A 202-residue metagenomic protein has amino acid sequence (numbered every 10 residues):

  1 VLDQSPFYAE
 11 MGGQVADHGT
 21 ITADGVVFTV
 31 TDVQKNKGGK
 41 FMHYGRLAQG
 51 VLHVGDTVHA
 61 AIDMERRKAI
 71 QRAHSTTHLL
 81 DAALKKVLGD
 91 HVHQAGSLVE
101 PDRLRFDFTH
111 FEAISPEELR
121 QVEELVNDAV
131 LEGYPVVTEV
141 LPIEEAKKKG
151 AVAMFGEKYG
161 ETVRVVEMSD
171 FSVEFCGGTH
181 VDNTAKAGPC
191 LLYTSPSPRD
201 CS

Functional and structural regions predicted by a protein language model:
V1-A60: Conserved nucleotide-binding/hydrolysis modules and their immediate coupling elements across P-loop/ASCE NTPase motors
V1-S5, G55-A69, A83, K158-V173 (+1 more regions): Short, hydrophobic/aliphatic alpha-helical segments
Y8-I21, H53-F108: Active/ligand-binding-proximal structured segments within catalytic/core domains that scaffold catalytic residues
E10-G13, V33-K35, G50, R72 (+5 more regions): Replace "in large, NTP-powered and nucleic-acid-processing enzymes" with "in large, NTP-powered factors and other
T22-V26, G50-H53, K86-Q94, I114-E117 (+1 more regions): Secondary-structure transition/capping motifs at alpha-helix termini and the adjoining loop/turn into the next element
H43, H74, H78, H180: Histidine-centered active-site/metal-ligand motif
P101-D102, F108-L192: Non-catalytic interaction/regulatory segments
Y193-S202: Single conserved hydrophobic/aromatic residue that forms the stacking wall/gate of nucleotide- or nucleobase-binding
